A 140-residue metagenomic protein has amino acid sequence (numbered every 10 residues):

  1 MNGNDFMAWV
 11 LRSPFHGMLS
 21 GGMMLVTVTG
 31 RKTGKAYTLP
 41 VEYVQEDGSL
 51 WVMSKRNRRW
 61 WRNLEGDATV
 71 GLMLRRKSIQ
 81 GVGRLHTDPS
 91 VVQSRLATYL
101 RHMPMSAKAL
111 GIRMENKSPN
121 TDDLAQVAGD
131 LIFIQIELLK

Functional and structural regions predicted by a protein language model:
M1-L19: Extreme N-terminal tail/first-helix region
D5-M7, K35-Y37, G71: Short, flexible segments with low predicted structural confidence
W9, W51, W60-W61: A residue-identity detector for tryptophan
V10-S13, T38-L39, N120-D122: A generic local structural motif
L19-G21, G129: Short, surface-exposed loop/turn motifs at beta-strand boundaries within globular domains
G21-K55: Short beta-strand segments
R56-K140: Short, structured beta-strand-loop surface elements
